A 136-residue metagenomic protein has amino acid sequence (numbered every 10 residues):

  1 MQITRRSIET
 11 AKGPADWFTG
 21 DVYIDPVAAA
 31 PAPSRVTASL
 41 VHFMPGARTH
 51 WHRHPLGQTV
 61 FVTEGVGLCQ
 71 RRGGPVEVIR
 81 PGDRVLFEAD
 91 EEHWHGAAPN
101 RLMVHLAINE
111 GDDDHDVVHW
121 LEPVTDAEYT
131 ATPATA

Functional and structural regions predicted by a protein language model:
M1-R35, V117-A136: A short, N-terminal "cap"/entry segment at the start of jelly-roll beta-barrel domains of the cupin/DSBH fold
P26, S39-H54: Conserved short histidine dyad/triad with adjacent acidic residue
P45, P55-L68, R72-G73: Glycine- and acidic-residue-biased ligand/ion/polar-headgroup-sensing regions
T49-H52, C69-Q70, F87, E92-P99: Short beta-strand His + acidic residue motifs that chelate non-heme Fe in jelly-roll/DSBH and cupin folds
T59, L86, N100-H119: A short hydrophobic beta-strand segment most commonly corresponding to one strand of the jelly-roll/cupin
G73-D90: Short acidic-glycine-tyrosine-enriched beta hairpin
